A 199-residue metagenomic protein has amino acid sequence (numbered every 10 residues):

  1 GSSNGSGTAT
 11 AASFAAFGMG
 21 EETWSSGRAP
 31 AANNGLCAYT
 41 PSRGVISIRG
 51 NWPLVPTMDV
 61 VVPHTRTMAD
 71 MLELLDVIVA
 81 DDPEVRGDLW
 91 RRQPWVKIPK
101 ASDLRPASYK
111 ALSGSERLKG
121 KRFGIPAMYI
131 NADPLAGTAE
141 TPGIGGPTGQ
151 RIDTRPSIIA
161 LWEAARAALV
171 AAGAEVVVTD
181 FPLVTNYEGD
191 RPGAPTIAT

Functional and structural regions predicted by a protein language model:
G1-A29, H64-M68, L72-L75: Active-site-proximal alpha-helical scaffold in enzymes
T10-A11, P30, T40, G114-K119 (+1 more regions): Extracellular/periplasmic catalytic domains that process cell-envelope and extracellular macromolecules
T23-R49: Glycine/threonine-rich beta-strand-loop-alpha-helix active-site module that forms ligand/phosphate-binding
W24-R28, V60-V61, I130-P134, V184-E188: Flexible loop/turn segments at secondary-structure boundaries
T40-A160: A short helix-breaking turn/cap at a secondary-structure junction
S157-A172: A short alpha-helix/helix-coil micro-patch that ends at or immediately precedes a cysteine
E175-P182: General small-molecule cofactor/ligand-binding pocket signal
Y187-T199: Charged, often glycine-rich, active-site loop that binds/positions anionic groups
